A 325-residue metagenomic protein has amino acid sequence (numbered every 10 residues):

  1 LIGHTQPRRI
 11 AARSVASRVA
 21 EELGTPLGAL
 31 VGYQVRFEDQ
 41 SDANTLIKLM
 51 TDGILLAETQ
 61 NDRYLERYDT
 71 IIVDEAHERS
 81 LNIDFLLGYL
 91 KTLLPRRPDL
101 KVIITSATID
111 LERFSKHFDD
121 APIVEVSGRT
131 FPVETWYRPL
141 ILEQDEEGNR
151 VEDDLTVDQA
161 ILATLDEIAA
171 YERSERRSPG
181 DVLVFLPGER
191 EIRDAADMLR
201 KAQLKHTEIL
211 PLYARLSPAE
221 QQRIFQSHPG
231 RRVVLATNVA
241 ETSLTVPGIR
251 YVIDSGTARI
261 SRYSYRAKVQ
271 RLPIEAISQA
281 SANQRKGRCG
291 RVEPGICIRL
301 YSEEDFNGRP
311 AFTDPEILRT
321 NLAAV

Functional and structural regions predicted by a protein language model:
L1-V325: P-loop NTPase motor module signature
